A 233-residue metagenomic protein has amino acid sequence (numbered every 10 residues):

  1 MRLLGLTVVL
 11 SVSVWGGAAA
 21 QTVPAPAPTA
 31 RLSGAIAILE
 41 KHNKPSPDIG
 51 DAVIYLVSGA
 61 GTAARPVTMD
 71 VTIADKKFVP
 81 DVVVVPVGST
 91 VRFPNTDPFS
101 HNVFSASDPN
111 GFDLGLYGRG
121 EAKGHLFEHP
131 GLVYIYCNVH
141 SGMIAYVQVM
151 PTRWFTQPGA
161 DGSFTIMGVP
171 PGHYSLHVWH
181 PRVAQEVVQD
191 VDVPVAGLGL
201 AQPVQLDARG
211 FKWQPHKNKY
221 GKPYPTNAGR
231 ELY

Functional and structural regions predicted by a protein language model:
G5-W15: Bacterial N-terminal signal peptides
Q21-Y233: Extracytoplasmic copper-binding redox domains, predominantly the cupredoxin/blue-copper superfamily
